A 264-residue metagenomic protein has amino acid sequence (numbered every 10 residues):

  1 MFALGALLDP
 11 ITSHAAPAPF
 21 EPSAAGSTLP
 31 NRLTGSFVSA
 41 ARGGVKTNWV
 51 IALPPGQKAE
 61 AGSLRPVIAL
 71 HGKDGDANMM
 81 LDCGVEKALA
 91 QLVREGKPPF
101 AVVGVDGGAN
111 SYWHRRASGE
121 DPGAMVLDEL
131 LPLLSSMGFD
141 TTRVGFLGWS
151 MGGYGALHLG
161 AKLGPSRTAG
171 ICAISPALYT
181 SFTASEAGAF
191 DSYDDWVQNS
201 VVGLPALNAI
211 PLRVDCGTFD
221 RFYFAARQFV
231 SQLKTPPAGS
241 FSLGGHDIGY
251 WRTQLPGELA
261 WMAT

Functional and structural regions predicted by a protein language model:
F2-T264: Non-catalytic cap/lid and distal C-terminal segments of serine-dependent acyl enzymes
